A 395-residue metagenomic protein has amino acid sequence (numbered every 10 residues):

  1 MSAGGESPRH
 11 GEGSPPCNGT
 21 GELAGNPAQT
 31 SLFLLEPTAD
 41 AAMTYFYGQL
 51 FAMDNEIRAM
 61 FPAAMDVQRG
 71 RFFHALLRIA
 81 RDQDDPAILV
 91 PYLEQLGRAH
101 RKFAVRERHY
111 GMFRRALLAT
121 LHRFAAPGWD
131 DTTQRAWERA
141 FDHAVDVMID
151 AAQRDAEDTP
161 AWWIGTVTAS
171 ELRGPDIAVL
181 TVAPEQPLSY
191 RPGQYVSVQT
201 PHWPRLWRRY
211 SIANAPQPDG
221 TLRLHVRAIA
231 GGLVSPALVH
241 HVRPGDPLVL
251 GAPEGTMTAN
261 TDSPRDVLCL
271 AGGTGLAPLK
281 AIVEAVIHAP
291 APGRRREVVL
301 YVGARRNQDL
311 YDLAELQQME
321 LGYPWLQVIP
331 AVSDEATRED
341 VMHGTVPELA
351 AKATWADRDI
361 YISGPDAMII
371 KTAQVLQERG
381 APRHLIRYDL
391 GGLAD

Functional and structural regions predicted by a protein language model:
M1-A3, C17-W162, T337: Globin-like tetrapyrrole-binding proteins
A3, A87, V299-D395: Reductase modules of NAD(P)H-dependent flavoproteins
S7-P16: Short, low-complexity intrinsically disordered segments enriched in A/P/G/S/L with frequent Arg, especially at protein
D158-P247, P253, R265, A304-R306 (+1 more regions): Ferredoxin-reductase
G193, G275, P365: Short, conserved phosphate/pyrophosphate- and ester-handling motifs at nucleotide-, phospho-/glycolipid
T261-D266, W355-D357: Short helix-loop-beta connector
C269, T274-H288: Phosphate-binding glycine-rich loops and their immediate beta-loop-alpha structural context
